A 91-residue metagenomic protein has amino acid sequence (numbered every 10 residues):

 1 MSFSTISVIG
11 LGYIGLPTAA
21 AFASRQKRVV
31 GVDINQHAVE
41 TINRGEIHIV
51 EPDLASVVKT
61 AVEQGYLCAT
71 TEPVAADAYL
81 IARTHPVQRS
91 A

Functional and structural regions predicted by a protein language model:
M1-A91: Structural/interface elements that position substrates and couple domains in central-metabolism enzymes
